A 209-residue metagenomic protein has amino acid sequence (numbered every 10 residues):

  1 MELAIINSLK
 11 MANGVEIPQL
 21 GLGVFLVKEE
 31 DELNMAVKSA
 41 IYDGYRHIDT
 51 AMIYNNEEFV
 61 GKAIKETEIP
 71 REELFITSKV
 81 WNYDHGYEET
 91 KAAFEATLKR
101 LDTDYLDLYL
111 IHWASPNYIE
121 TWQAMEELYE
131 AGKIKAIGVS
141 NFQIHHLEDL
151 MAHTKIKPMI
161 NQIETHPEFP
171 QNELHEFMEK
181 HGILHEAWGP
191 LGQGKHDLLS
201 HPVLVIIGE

Functional and structural regions predicted by a protein language model:
M1-L74, L191: N-terminal binding-site loop/beta-alpha segment at the start of enzyme catalytic domains that lines or forms
E2-L9, E58, K62-K65, F94-A96 (+2 more regions): Alpha-helical scaffolding within the catalytic cores of extracellular/periplasmic polymer-degrading hydrolases
M11-A12, G61-L74, E95-D104, E127-Y129 (+2 more regions): Acidic (Asp/Glu)-rich catalytic clusters
L22, A40, I48, V60 (+9 more regions): Conserved, mostly hydrophobic/aromatic
F25-V27, A51-I53, K79-Y83, I111-A114 (+3 more regions): Active-site beta-loop-alpha junctions enriched in small/polar residues
K28-I41, G86-L101, E120, H145-D149 (+1 more regions): Short, acidic/polar
W81-E127: Glycine/small-residue-rich loop that forms an oxyanion/phosphate-binding "nest" at active or ligand-binding sites
A114-E209: Beta/alpha (TIM)-barrel catalytic core signal, keyed to glycine-rich beta->alpha loops juxtaposed to Asp/Glu that bind
